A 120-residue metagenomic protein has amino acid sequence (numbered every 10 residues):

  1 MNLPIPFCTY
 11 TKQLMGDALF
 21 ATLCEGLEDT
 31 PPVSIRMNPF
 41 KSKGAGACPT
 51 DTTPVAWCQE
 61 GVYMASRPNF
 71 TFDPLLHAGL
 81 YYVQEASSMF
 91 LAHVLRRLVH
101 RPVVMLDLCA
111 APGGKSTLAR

Functional and structural regions predicted by a protein language model:
M1-R120: S-adenosylmethionine
